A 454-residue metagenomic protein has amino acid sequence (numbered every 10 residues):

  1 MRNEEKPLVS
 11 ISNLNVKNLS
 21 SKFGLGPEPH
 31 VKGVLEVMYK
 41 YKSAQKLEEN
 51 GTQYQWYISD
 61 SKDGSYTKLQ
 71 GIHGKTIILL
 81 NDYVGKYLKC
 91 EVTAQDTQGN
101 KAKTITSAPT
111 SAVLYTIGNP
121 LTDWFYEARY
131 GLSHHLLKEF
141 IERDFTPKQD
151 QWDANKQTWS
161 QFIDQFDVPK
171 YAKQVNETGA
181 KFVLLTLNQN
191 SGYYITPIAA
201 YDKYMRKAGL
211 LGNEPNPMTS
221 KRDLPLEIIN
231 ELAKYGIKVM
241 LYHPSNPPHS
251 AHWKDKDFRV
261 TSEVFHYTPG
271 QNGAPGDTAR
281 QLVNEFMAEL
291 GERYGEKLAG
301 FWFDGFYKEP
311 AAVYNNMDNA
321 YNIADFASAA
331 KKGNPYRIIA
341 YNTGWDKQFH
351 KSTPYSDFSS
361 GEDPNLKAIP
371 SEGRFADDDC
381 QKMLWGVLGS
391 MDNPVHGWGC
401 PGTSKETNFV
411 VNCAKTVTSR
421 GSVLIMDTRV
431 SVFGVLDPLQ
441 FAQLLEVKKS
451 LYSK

Functional and structural regions predicted by a protein language model:
M1-Y115: Ser/Thr/Pro/Gly-rich low-complexity disordered regions
Y115-K454: Mature catalytic domains of secreted/periplasmic carbohydrate-active enzymes
